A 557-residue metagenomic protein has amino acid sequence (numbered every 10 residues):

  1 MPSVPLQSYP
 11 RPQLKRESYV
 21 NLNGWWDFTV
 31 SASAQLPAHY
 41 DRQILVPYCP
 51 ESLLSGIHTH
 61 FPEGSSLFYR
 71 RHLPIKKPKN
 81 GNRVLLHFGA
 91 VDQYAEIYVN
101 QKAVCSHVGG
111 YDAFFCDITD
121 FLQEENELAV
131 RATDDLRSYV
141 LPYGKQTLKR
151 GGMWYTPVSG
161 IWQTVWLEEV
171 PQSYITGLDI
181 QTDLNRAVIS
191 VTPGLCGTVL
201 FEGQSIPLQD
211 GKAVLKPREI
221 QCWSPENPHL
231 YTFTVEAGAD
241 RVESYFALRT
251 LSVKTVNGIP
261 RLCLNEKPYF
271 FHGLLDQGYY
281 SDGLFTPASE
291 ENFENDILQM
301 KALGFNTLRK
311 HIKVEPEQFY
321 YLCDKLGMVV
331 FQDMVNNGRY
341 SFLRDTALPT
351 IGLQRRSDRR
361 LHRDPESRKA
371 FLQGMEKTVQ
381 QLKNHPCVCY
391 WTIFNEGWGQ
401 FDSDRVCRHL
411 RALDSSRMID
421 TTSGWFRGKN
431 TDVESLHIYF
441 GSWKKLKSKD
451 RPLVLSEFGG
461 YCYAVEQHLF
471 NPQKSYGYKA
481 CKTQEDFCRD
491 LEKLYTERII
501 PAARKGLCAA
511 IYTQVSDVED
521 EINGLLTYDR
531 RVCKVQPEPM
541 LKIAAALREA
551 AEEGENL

Functional and structural regions predicted by a protein language model:
M1-Y19: N-terminal pre-domain segments of enzymes
Q7-Q13, D27-S33, T59-H60, G64-S173 (+4 more regions): Accessory beta-strand-rich segments of carbohydrate-active enzymes
L14-L36, V91, P157-G160, S173 (+3 more regions): Substrate-binding clefts and catalytic carboxylate motifs of secreted carbohydrate-active enzymes
W26, Q101, V165, Y231 (+9 more regions): Conserved, mostly hydrophobic/aromatic
Y98-V104, E202-Q204, G238, N265: Short strand-turn-strand beta-turns centered on an Asx-Gly dipeptide
D112-I118, R137-Y139, L148, Y155 (+2 more regions): Active-site mouth of glycoside hydrolases
D120-E125, G194-V256: Extended acidic/polar, glycine-enriched regions that form or flank non-catalytic beta-rich accessory modules
E169-L195, R261, A546-N556: Surface beta-strand/loop "capping" patches
